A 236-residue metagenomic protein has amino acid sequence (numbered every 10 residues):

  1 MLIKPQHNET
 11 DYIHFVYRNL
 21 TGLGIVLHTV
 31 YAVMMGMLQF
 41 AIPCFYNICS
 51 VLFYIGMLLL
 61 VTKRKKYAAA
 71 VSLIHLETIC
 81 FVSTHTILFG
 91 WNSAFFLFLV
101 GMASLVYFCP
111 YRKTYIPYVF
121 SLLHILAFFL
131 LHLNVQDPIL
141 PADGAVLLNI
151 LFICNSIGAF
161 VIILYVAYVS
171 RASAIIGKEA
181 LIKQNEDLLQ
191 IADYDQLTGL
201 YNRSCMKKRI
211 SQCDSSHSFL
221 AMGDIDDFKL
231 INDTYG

Functional and structural regions predicted by a protein language model:
M1-A70, V169: N-terminal juxtamembrane segment and adjoining first transmembrane helix
G24-M35, Y54, L60-V61, S72-L97 (+2 more regions): Hydrophobic transmembrane alpha-helices
I48-F53, F95-M102, C154-G158: Membrane-embedded alpha-helical segments of multi-pass membrane proteins, especially the transmembrane helices
I157-N185: Juxtamembrane or sensor-core-proximal signal-transducing alpha helices that couple sensory domains to cytosolic
E186-K208, G223-G236: Conserved nucleotide-binding and Mg2+-coordinating catalytic segments in signaling enzymes
M206-S216: Alpha-helix C-terminal capping segments
F219: Cell-envelope/extracellular polymer assembly enzymes that use nucleotide-activated donors
